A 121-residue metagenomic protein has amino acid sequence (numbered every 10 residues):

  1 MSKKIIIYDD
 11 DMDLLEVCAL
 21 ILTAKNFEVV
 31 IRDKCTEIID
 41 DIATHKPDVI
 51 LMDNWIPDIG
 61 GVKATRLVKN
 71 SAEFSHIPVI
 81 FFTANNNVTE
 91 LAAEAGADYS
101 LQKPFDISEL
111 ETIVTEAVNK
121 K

Functional and structural regions predicted by a protein language model:
M12-V30: Two-component/phosphorelay signaling modules centered on CheY-like receiver
I31-V49: Acidic, metal-coordinating helix/loop segments flanking the phosphotransfer/catalytic sites of two-component signaling
D33-K34, G60-R66: Acidic catalytic/metal-coordinating carboxylates
D53: Active-site residues of response regulator receiver
I56-P57: Receiver (REC) domain active-site loop signature in two-component systems and cognate sites in sensor histidine kinases
K63, N85-L101, E109-T112: Alpha4 helix (beta4-alpha4-beta5 surface) of REC/receiver domains from two-component response regulators
I80-F82: Hydrophobic/aromatic residues positioned on beta-strands within the core alpha/beta folds
D106: Receiver (REC) domain switch/active-site region of two-component response regulators
